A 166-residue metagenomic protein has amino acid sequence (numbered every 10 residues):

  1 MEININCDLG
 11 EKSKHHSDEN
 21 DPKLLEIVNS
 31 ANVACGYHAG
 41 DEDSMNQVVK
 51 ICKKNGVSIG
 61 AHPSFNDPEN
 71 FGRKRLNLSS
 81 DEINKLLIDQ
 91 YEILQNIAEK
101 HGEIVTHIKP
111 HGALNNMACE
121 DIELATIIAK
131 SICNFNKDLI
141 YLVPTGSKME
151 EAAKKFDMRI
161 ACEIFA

Functional and structural regions predicted by a protein language model:
I3-C7, A31-V33, I59-P63, T106-P110 (+2 more regions): Hydrophobic faces of well-ordered beta-strands that scaffold small-molecule active sites in alpha/beta enzyme cores
S13-M45: A short alpha/beta connector and helix-capping loop motif
D21, A31-H38, E69-N84, A118-I122 (+1 more regions): Glycine-rich tight-turn/loop motif centered on a GG-T
P22-E26, Q47-G60, E99-H101: Acidic (Asp/Glu)-rich catalytic clusters
E26-S30, K53-G56, S131-D138, K154-A161: Glycine-enriched alpha-helix->loop->beta-strand junction motifs that scaffold or abut catalytic
P68-H107: Glycine/small-residue-rich loop that forms an oxyanion/phosphate-binding "nest" at active or ligand-binding sites
K100-K148: Hydrophobic, well-structured mid-protein blocks that either form specific transmembrane helices
G146-A166: Active-site rim beta-loop-alpha module in soluble metabolic enzymes
